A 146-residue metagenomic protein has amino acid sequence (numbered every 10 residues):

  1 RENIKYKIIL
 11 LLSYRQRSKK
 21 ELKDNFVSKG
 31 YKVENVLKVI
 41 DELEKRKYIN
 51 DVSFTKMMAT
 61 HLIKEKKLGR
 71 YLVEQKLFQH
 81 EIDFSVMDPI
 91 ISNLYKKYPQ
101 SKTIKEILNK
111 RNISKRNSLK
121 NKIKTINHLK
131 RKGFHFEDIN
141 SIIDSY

Functional and structural regions predicted by a protein language model:
R1-Y146: An alpha-helical, amphipathic repeat domain used for nucleic-acid recognition, typified by the mTERF helical solenoid
